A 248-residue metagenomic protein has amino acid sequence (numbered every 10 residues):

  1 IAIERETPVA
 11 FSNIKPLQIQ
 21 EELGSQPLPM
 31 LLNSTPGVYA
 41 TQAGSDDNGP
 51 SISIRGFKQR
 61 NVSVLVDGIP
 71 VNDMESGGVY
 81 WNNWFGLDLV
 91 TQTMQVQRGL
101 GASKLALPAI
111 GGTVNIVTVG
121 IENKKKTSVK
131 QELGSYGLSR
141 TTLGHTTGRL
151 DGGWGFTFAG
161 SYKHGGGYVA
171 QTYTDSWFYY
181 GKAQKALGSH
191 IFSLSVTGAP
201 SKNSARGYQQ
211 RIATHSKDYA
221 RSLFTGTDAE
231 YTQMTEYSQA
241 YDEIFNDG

Functional and structural regions predicted by a protein language model:
I1-E21, Q59: Short, acidic, small-residue-rich periplasmic hinge/interaction motif at the N-terminus of Gram-negative outer-membrane
T7, G37-N48, A106-I110, T172-D175: Short, glycine-/polar-rich solvent-exposed loops and beta-turns at beta-strand/coil boundaries
L23, P27, G49, T91 (+5 more regions): Transmembrane beta-barrel architecture of outer-membrane proteins
L28-L31, P50-S53, L65, Y80-G86 (+3 more regions): N-terminal periplasmic accessory domains that precede and gate Gram-negative outer-membrane beta-barrel machines
P29-P70, Q92: Extracytoplasmic beta-strand/coil segments of soluble accessory domains associated with Gram-negative outer-membrane
P70-R98, V117-V119, T214, A220-S222: Short acidic/polar hinge/loop motifs at secondary-structure boundaries that mediate gating or recognition
K126, L133-H164, V169-G226, E230-T232: Transmembrane beta-barrel wall of Gram-negative outer-membrane proteins
D242-G248: Outer-membrane beta-barrel transmembrane strands
